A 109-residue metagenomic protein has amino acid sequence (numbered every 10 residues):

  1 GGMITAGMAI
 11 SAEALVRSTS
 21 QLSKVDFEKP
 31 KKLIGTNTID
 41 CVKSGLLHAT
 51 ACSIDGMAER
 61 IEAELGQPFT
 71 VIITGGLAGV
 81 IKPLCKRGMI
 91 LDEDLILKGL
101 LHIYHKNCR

Functional and structural regions predicted by a protein language model:
G1-A14, T70, M89-G99: Glycine-rich phosphate-binding loop of actin/hexokinase-like ATP-binding domains
G1-C41: Glycine/GP-enriched mid-protein hinge/lid loop-to-helix segment characteristic of carbohydrate kinases
S20, L47, C52, M89-R109: Glycine-rich phosphate-binding/hydrolytic loop that grips phosphoryl groups
P30-T70, G88-I90: Adenine-nucleotide phosphate-binding core of ATP-dependent small-molecule kinases
F69-A78: Glycine-rich beta-strand-to-loop/alpha-helix junction loops that act as flexible
V80-P83: Short active-site-adjacent structural elements
